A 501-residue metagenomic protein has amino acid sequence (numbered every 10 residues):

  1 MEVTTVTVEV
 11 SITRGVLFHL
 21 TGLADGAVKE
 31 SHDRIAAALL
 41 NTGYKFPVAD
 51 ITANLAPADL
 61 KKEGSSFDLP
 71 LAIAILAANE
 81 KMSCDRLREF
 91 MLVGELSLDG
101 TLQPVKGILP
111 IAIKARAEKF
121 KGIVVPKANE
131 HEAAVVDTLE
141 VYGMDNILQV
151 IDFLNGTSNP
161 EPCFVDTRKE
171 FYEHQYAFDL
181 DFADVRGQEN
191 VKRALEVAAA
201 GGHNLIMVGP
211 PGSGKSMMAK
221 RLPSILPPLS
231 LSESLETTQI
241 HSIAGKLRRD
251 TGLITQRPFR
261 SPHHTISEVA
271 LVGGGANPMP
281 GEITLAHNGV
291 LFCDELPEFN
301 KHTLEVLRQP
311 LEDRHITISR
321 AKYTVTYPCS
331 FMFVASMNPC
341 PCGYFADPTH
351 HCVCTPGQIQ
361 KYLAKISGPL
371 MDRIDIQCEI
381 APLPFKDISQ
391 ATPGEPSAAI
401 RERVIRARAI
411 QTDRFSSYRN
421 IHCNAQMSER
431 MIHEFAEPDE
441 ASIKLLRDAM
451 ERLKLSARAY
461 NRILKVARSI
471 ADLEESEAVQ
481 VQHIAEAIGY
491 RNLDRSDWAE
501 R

Functional and structural regions predicted by a protein language model:
M1-I206, P210-S213, I254, S319 (+2 more regions): Peripheral, non-AAA+ core regions of ATP-driven protein-machinery
R14, F46-A49, R86-L87, K119 (+10 more regions): Short loop/turn elements that form and flank the Walker-type P-loop nucleotide-binding site in RecA-like NTPase cores
T21-H32, P47, N54-G64, P278 (+1 more regions): Basic, amphipathic alpha-helical bundle interface domains used for macromolecular binding and assembly
D99, C293-N300, G343: Catalytic P-loop NTPase motifs of RecA-like helicase/translocase cores
S158-V197, G201, P228-I283: P-loop NTPase nucleotide-binding/switch module
M207-R248, D313: Walker A/P-loop
N288, D294-E295, V306: Walker B catalytic acidic pair
